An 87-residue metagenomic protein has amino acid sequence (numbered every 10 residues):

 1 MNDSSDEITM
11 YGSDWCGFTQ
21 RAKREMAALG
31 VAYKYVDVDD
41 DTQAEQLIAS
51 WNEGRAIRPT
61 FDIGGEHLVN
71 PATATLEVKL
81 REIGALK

Functional and structural regions predicted by a protein language model:
M1-V31: Local sequence-structure signature of Cys/Sec-based thiol-disulfide redox active-site neighborhoods
D14, D37-D40, G65: Structured beta->alpha junctions
G17, T42-Q43, T75: Short alpha-helical
Q20-A27, A49, E77, R81: Class I S-adenosyl-L-methionine
Y33-Y35: Conserved beta-strand scaffold positions in the cores of enzyme catalytic domains, especially in NTP/NDP-utilizing
D37-A56, L86: Thioredoxin-like thiol-disulfide oxidoreductase module
S50-N70: Short, structured active-site "lid" loops
I63-K87: Non-catalytic, surface beta->alpha helical segment in thiol-disulfide oxidoreductase systems
